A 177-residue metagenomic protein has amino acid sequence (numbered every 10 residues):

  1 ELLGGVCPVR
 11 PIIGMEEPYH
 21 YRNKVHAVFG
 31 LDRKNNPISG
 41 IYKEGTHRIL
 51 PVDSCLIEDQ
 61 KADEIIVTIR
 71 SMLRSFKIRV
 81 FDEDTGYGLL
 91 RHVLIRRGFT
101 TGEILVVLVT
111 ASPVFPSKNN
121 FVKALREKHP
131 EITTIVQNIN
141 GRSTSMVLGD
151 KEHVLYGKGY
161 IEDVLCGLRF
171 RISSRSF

Functional and structural regions predicted by a protein language model:
E1-F177: Accessory RNA-recognition modules of RNA-modification enzymes
